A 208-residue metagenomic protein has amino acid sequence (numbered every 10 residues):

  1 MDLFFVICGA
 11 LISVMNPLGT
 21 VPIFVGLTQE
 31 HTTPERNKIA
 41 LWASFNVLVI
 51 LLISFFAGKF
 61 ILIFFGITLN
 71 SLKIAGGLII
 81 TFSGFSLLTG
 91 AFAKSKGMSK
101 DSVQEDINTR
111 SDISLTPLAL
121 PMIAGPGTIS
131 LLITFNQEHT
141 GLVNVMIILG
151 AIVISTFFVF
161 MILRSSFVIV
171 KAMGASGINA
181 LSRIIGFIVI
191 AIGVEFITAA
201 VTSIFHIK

Functional and structural regions predicted by a protein language model:
M1-V14, G90, G97-L118: Small-residue-enriched transmembrane helix starts and helix-helix packing motifs in multi-pass inner-membrane proteins
L3-I53: Juxtamembrane transmembrane-helix termini in multi-pass membrane transport proteins
L3-T20, N70-L78, M146-V159: Structural signature of hydrophobic alpha-helical transmembrane segments
A10, L52-A57, L118-A119, I123-T134 (+1 more regions): Hydrophobic alpha-helical transmembrane segments in multi-pass integral membrane proteins
L27-N37, I107-R110, Q137-V143, A175-I178: Juxtamembrane helix-boundary/capping and inter-helix hinge elements in multi-pass membrane proteins
T33-K59, H139-K171: A small-residue-rich subset of transmembrane alpha-helices
N37-K96: Membrane helix-loop-helix hairpins that form the core translocation module of multi-pass transporters
I67-G90, G177-H206: Selective transmembrane alpha-helices of multi-pass membrane proteins
